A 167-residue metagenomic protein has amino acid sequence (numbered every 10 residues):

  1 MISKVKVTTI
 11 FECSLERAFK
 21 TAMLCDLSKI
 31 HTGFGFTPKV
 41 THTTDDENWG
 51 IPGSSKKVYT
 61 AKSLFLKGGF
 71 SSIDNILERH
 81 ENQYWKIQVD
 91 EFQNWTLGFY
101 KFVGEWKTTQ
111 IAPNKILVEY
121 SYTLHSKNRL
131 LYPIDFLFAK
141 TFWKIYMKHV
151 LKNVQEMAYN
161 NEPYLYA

Functional and structural regions predicted by a protein language model:
M1, G98-V103: Amphipathic hydrophobic-ligand
M1-I51: Hydrophobic ligand-binding cavity/cleft-lining segments
V7-T9, S71-E78, F102-Q110: Hydrophobic/aromatic beta-strand elements that line small-molecule binding cavities or substrate pockets in beta-rich
F11-C13, E78, E91-Q93, T108-Q110 (+1 more regions): Beta-strand elements of well-folded, non-transmembrane domains
T41-L97, K152-A167: Glycine-rich portal/gate segments that line the openings of hydrophobic small-molecule binding cavities
E81-N82, I111-K115: Short strand-connecting beta-turns/loops that link adjacent beta-strands
I116-Y122: Short coil-to-beta-strand
T123-A167: A conserved amphipathic terminal alpha-helix motif
